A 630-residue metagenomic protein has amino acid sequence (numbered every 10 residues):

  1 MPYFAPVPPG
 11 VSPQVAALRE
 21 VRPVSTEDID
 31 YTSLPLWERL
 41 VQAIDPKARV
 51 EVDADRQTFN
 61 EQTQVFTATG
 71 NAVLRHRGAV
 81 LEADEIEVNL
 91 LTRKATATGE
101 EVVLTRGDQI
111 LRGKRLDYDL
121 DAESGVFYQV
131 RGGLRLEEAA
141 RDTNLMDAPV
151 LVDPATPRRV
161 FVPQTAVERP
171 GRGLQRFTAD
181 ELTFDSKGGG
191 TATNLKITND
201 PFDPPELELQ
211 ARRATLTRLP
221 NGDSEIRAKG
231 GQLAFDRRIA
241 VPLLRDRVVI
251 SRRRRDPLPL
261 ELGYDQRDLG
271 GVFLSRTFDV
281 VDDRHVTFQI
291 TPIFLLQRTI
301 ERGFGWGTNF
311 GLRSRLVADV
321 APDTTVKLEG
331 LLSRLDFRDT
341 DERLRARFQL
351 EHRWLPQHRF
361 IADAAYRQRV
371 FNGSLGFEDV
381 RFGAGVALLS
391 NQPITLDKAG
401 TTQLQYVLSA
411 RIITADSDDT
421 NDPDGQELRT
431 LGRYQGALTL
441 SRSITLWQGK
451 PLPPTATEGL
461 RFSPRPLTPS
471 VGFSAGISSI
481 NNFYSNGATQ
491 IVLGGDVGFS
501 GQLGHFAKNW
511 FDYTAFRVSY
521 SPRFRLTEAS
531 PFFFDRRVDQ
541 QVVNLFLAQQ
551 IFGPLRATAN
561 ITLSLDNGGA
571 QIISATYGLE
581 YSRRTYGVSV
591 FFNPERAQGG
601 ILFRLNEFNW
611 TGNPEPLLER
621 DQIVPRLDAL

Functional and structural regions predicted by a protein language model:
P2-F348, R369-N372, F533-Q541, Q550-G569 (+1 more regions): Structural signature for solvent-exposed beta-strand/loop edge elements and short helix-capping sites, enriched
V7, T67, I110, V380-F382 (+2 more regions): Generic detector of intrinsically disordered, low-complexity, polar/charged segments
W37-Q42, H358, A364, L404-R411 (+1 more regions): Short N-terminal secondary-structure initiator segments
R75, L104-T105, L134, I197-D200 (+18 more regions): Sequence/structural signature of outer-membrane beta-barrel proteins
E85-L90, K114-D121, V272-D282, F304-T324 (+10 more regions): Feature captures outer-membrane beta-barrel proteins of Gram-negative bacteria and organelles
R106-L111, G132-A155, F161-V162, A166 (+6 more regions): Outer-membrane beta-barrel translocator/channel fold
F161-R169, T299-G303, D424-Q426, K450-F462: Low-complexity, polar-biased intrinsically disordered regions enriched in Pro/Ser/Thr/Gly
T401-V407, D418, R429-L630: Exposed, low-structure sequence patches enriched in small/polar residues
